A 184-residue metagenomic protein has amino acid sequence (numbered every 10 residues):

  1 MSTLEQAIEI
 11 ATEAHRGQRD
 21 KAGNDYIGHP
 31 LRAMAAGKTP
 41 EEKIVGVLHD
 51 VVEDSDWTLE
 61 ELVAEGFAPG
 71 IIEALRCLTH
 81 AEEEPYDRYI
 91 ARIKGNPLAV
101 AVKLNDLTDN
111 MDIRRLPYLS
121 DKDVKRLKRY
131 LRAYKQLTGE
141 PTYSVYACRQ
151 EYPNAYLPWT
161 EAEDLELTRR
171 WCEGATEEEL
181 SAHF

Functional and structural regions predicted by a protein language model:
M1-E140: Active-site helical microenvironments for divalent-metal-assisted chemistry
A22, L119, P153-Y156, R169: Generic anion/oxyanion-binding catalytic loop in active/binding sites
L62, E179-A182: Short alpha-helical "recognition helix" segments of helix-turn-helix
A64, Y156-L157: Short basic coil micro-motifs at the edges of alpha-helical modules that engage polyanionic partners
Y143-Y156: Short, Lys/Arg-enriched N-terminal segment that forms or immediately precedes the first helix of a structured domain
T160-A175: Short, amphipathic alpha-helical "recognition" segments used to contact nucleic acids or chromatin
